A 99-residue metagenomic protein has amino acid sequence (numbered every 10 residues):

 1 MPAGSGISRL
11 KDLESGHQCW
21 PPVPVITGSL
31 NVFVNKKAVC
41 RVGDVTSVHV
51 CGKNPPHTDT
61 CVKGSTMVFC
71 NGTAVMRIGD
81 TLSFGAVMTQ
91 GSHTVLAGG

Functional and structural regions predicted by a protein language model:
M1-G99: Intrinsically disordered, low-complexity proline/glycine-rich segments
